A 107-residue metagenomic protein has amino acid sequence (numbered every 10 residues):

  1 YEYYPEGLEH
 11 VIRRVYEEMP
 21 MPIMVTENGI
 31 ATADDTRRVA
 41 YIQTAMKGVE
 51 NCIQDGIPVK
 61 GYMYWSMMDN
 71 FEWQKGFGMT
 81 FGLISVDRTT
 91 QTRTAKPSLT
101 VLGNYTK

Functional and structural regions predicted by a protein language model:
Y1-K107: Non-catalytic scaffold segments within catalytic domains of secreted glycoside hydrolases
